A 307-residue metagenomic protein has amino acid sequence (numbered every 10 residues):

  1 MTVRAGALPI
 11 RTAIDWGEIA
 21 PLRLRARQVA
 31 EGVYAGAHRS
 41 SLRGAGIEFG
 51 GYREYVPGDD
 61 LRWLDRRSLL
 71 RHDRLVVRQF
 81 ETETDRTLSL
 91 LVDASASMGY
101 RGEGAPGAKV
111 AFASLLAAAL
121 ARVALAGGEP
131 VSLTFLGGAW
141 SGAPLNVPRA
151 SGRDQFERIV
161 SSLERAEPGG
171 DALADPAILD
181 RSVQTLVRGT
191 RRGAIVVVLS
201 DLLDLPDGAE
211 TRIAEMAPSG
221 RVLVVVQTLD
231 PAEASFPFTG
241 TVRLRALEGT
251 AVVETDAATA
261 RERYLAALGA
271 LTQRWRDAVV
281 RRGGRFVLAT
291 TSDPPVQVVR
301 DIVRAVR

Functional and structural regions predicted by a protein language model:
M1-S41, F49, R53-R62, S68 (+3 more regions): Exposed, interaction-prone extracellular/peripheral surfaces
